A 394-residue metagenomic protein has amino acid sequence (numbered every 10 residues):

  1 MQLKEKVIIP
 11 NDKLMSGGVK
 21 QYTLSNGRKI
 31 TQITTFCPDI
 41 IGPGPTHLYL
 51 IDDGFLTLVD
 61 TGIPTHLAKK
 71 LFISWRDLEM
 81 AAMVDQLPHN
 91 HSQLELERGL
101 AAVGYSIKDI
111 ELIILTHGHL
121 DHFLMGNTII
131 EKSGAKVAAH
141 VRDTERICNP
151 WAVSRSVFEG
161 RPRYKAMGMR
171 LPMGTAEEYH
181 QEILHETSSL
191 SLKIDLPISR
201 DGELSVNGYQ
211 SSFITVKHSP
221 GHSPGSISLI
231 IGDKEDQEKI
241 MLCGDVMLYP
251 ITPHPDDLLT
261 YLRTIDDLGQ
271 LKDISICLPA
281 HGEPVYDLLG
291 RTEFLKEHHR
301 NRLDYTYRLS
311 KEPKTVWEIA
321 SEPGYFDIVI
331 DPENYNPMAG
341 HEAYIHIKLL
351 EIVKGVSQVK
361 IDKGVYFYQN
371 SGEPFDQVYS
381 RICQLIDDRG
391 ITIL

Functional and structural regions predicted by a protein language model:
Q2-K4, L14, Y305-L394: C-terminal regulatory/interaction regions
G18-V103, S228-V246: Conserved beta-strand hairpin/beta-sheet module of binuclear metal-dependent hydrolase folds, prominently
Q32, L50, P197-D236, I240: Core dinuclear metal-dependent hydrolase active-site scaffold
G44, L67-A68, R76-A81, L87-L94 (+2 more regions): Active-site HxH/HxHxD metal-binding segment of metal-dependent hydrolases
V59-G62, I110-G118, V137-H140, V216-G221 (+2 more regions): Active-site neighborhood of phospho(di)ester-bond hydrolases with catalytic His/Asp-centered motifs
D60, A135, H299-Y307, G340: Short, leucine-enriched amphipathic alpha-helices that occur as contiguous helical runs
T65-H66, G118-F123, T144-R146, S223-S226 (+2 more regions): Active-site environment of divalent metal-dependent phosphoester hydrolases
S226, G232-K234, E238-I240, L258-K311: Divalent-metal (often Zn2+) His-rich catalytic cores of metallo-beta-lactamase-fold enzymes
